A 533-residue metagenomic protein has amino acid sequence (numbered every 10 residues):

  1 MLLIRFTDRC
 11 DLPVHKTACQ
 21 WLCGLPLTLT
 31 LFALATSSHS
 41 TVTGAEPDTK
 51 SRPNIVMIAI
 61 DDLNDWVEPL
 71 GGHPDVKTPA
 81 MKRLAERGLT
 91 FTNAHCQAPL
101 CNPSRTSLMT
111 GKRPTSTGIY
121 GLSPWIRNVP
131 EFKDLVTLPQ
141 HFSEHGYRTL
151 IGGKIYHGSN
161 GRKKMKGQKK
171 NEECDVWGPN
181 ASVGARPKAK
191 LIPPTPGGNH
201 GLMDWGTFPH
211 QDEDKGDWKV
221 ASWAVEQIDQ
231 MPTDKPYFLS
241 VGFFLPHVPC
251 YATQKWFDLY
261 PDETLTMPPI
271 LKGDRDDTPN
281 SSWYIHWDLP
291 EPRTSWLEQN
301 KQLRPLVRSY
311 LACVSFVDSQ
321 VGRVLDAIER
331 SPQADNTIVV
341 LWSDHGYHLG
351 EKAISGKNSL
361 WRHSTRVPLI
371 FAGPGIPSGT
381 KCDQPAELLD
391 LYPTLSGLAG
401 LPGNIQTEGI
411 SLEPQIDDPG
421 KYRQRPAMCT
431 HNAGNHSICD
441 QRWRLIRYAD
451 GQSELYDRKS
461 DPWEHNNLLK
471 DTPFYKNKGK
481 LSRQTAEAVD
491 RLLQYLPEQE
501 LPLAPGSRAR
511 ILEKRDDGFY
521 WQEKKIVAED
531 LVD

Functional and structural regions predicted by a protein language model:
M1-Q20: N-terminal secretory signal peptides that target proteins for export/translocation
L22-C23, S364: Hydrophobic alpha-helical transmembrane segments of integral membrane proteins, especially lipid-exposed positions
C23-S37: Bacterial N-terminal signal peptides
T30, H39-Y448, S453, P462-Q494 (+1 more regions): Formylglycine-dependent sulfatase
P505-Y520: Short, charged, surface-exposed hinge/linker loops at domain edges that act as mobile lids or interdomain connectors
